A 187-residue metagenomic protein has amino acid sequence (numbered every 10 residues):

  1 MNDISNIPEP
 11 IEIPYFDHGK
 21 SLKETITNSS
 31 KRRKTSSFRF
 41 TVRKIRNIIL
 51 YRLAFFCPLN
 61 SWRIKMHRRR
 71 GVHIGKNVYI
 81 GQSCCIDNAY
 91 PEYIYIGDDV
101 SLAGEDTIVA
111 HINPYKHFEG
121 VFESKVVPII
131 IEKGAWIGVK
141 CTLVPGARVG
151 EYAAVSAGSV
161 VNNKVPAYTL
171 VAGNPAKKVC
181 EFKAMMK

Functional and structural regions predicted by a protein language model:
M1-R70, D99, I112-P114, A176-K187: Terminal amphipathic alpha-helical/low-complexity segments used for targeting or macromolecular assembly
R63-K65, G81-V149, N174-P175, V179-K187: Flexible, glycine/small-residue-enriched loop-and-beta-strand segment within the central core of proteins
E92, N163, A167-T169, K177: Glycine-centered loop/turn positions within well-structured domains that cap or flank conserved ligand/cofactor-binding
G150-A153, P166-Y168: Conserved catalytic segment of ABC-fold P-loop ATPases
V155, G173: Conserved G/P- and acidic residue-centered "switch" motifs that form tight phosphate/ATP-binding loops in soluble
